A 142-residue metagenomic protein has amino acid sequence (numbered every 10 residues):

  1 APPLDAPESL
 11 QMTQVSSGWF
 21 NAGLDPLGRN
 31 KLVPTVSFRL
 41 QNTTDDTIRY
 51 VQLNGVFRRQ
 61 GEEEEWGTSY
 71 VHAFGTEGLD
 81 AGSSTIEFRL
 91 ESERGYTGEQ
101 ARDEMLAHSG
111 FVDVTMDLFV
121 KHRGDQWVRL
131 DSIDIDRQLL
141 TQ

Functional and structural regions predicted by a protein language model:
A1-T35, E62, I133-Q142: Low-complexity, acidic Ser/Thr/Pro/Gly-rich terminal tails and inter-domain linkers that flank the onset of structured
V15-F20, L53-R58, E91-G95: Generic short beta-strand segments
S16-D25, S37-R39, S69-G75, E99-R102: Short structured motifs
G28-L32, T47, L106-G110: A generic structural micro-feature
L40-T44: Asparagine-centered strand-capping/turn motif at beta-strand->loop junctions
D45-E64: Short acidic, flexible loop segments centered on an aromatic residue
T68-T141: Short, solvent-exposed, Trp/other aromatic-anchored flexible loops in extracytoplasmic proteins
